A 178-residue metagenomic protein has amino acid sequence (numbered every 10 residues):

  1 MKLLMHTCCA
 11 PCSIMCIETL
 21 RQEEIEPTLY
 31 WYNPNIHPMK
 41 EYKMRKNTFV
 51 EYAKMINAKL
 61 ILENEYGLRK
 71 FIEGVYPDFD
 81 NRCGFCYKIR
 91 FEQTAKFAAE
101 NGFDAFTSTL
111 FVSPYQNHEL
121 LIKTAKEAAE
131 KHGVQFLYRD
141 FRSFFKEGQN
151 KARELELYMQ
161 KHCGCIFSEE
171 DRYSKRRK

Functional and structural regions predicted by a protein language model:
M1-K178: Nucleotide-activated chemistry modules centered on ATP-dependent adenylation/adenylyltransferase
